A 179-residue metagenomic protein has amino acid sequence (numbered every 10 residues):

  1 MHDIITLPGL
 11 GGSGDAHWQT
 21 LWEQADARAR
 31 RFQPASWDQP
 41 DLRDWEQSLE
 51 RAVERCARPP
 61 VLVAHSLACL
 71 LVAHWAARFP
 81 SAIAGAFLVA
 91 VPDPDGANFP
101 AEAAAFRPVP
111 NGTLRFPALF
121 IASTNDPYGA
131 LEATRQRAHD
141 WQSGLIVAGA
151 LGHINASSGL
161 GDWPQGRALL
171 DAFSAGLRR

Functional and structural regions predicted by a protein language model:
M1-R58: Active-site catalytic motif of lipid deacylating hydrolases and related acyltransferases
G9, P34-W37, F87-G96, S123: Active-site nucleophile loop of the alpha/beta-hydrolase fold
G14, P127-A133: Conserved alpha/beta-hydrolase "acid-adjacent" motif
R28-R30, A138-N155: Catalytic histidine neighborhood in serine/cysteine hydrolases with alpha/beta-hydrolase-type architecture
D44, A156-L170: Post-His helix in hydrolase/transferase enzymes
L62-A73: Gly/Ala-rich beta-loop-alpha elbow adjacent to hydrolase catalytic centers
H74-G85: Conserved hydrolase catalytic core segment
L114-R115, L119-A122, D126: Short beta-strand/loop motif that positions the catalytic acidic residue of the alpha/beta-hydrolase fold
